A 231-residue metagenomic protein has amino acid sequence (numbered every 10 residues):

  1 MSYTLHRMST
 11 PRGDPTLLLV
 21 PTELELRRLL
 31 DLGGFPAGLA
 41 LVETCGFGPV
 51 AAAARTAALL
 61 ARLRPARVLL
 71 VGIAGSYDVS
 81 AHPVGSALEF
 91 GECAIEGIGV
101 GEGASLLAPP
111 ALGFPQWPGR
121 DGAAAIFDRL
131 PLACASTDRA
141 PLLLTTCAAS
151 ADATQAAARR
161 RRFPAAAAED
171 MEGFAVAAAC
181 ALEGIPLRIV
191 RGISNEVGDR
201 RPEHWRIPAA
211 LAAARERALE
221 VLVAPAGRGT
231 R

Functional and structural regions predicted by a protein language model:
S2-R64, A81: N-terminal short beta-loop-beta anion/metal-coordinating cradle
L24, G75, C93-A94, T145-C147 (+1 more regions): Glycine-rich beta-alpha junction loops
R27-L30, D78-A81, G99, D199-R200: Short glycine-/acidic-enriched loop or helix-start segments at secondary-structure transitions that form or flank
P65-L69: Proline-aspartate-enriched helix->loop->beta-strand connector
D78-P164: Mid-sequence, gly/pro-rich, charge-dense loop/helix-turn segments that line enzyme active sites
T146-R200: A C-terminal functional module that forms or caps the active site or interfaces directly with catalytic machinery
I185, G192-R231: Regulatory input/activation interfaces that engage signals or partners
